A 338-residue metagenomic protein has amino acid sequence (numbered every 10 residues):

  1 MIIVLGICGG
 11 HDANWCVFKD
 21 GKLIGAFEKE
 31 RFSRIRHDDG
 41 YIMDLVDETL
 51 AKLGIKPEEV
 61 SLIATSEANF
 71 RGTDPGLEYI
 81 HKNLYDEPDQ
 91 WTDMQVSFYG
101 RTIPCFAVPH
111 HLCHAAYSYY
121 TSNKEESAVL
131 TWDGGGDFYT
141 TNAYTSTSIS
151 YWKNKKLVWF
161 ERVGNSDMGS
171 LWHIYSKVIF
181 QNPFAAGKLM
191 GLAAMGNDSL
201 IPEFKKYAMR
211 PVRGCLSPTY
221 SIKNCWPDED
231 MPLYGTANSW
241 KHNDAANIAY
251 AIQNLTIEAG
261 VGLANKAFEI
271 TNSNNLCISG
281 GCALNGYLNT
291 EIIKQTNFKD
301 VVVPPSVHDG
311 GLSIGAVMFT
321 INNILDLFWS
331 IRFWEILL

Functional and structural regions predicted by a protein language model:
M1-L338: Short acidic/glycine-rich loops and adjacent helix/strand connectors that line catalytic pockets where negatively
